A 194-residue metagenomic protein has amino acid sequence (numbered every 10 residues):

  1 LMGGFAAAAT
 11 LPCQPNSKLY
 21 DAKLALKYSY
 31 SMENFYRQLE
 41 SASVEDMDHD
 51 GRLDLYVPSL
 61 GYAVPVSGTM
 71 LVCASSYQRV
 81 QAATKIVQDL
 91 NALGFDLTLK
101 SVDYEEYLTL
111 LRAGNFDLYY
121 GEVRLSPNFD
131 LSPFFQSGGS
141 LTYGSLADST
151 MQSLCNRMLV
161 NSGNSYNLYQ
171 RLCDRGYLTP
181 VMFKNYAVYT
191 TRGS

Functional and structural regions predicted by a protein language model:
L1, A7, L19-Y20, T98-Y107 (+1 more regions): Extracytoplasmic/peripheral linker and loop segments enriched in polar/acidic and small residues with frequent Thr/Pro
L1-F5, S17, L39-D46, L90 (+7 more regions): Sec/Tat-exported extracytoplasmic proteins
L1-Q88, N167: Append "and occasionally in soluble cytosolic enzymes with long acidic Gly/Pro-rich linkers
Y30, N34-R37, Q78-A92, E106 (+6 more regions): Extracytoplasmic/secreted proteins, especially bacterial periplasmic and envelope-associated proteins
M70, N91-S137: Periplasmic binding protein-like
